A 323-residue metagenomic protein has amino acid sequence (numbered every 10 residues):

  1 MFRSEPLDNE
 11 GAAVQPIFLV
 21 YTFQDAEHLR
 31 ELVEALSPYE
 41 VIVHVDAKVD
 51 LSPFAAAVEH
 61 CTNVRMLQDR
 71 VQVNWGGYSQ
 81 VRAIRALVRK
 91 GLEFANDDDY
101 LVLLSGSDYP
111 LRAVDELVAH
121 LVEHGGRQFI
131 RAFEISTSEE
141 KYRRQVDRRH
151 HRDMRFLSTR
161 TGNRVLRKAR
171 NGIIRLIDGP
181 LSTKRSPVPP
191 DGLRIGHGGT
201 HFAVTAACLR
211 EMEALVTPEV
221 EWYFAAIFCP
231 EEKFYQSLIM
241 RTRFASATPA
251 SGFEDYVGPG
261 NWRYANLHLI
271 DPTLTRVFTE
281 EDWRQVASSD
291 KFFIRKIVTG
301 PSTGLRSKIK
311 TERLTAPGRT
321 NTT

Functional and structural regions predicted by a protein language model:
F2-T323: ER/Golgi luminal nucleotide-sugar-dependent glycosyltransferases, focusing on the catalytic module
